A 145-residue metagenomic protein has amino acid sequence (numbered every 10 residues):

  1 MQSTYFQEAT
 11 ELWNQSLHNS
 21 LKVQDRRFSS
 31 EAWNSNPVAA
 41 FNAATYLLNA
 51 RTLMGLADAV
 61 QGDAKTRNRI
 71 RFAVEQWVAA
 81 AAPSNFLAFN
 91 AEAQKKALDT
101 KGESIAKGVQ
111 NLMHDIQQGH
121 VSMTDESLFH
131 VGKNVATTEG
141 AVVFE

Functional and structural regions predicted by a protein language model:
M1-E145: Amphipathic, low-complexity, repeat-rich surface-exposed segments
